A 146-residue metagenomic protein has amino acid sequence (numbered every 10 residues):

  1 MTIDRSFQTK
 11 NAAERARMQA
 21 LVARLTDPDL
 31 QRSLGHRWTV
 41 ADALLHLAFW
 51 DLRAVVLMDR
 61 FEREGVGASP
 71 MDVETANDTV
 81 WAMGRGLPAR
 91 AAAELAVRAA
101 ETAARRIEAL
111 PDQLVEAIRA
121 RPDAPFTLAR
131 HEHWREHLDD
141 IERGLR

Functional and structural regions predicted by a protein language model:
M1, Q8, S33, G86 (+3 more regions): A generic helix-loop boundary/linker signal
M1-H36: Long, hydrophobic N-terminal alpha-helical segment
M1-S6, L52-T102, R146: Short, helix-capping/interhelical loops that line the mouth of catalytic, cofactor-, or ligand-binding pockets
N11-M18, V40-V55, W81-A89, A93-A103 (+2 more regions): Alpha-helical transition-metal enzyme core signature, strongest for iron centers
Q19-A20, A109, Q113: Acidic-glycine-rich active-site phosphate/pyrophosphate-binding loop
V22, F61-E62, I107-E108: Hydrophobic residues in alpha-helical segments
D27-T75, D112-R146: Short, contiguous alpha-helical
